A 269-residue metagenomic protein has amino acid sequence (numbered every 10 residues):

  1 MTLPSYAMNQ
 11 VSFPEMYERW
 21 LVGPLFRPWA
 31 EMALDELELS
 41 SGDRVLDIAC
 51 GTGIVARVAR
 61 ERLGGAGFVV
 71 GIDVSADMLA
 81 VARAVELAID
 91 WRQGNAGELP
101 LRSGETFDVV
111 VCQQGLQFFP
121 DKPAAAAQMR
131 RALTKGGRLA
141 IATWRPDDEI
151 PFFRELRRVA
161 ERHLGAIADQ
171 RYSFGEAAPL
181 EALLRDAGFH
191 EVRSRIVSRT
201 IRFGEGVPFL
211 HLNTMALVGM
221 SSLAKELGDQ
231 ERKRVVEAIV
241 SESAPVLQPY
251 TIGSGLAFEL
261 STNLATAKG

Functional and structural regions predicted by a protein language model:
Y6, P14, F26, T52-I54 (+1 more regions): Conserved Class I S-adenosyl-L-methionine
V11-P24: Class I SAM-dependent methyltransferase Rossmann-like catalytic core, especially the SAM/SAH-binding loop
G23-D43, V58: Conserved alpha-helix/loop element of class I SAM-dependent methyltransferases that forms part of the SAM/SAH-binding
R44-P100, A124: Class I SAM-dependent methyltransferase SAM/SAH-binding core
G65-A66, L133-L139: Short glycine-dipeptide loop
G97-V110: A short acidic, Gly/Pro-enriched loop at the edge of an enzyme's catalytic core that lines a small-molecule cofactor
V109-K122, R145: A short SAM/SAH-binding and catalytic strip from SAM-dependent methyltransferases
P123-A124, R138-E205: Conserved catalytic/acceptor-binding region of the Class I
